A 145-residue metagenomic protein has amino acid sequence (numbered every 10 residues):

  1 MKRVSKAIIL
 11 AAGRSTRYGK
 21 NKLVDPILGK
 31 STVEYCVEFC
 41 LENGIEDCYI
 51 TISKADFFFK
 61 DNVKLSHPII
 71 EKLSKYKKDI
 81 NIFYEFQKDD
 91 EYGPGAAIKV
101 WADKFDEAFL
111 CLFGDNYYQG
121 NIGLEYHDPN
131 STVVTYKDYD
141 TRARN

Functional and structural regions predicted by a protein language model:
M1-K20: N-terminal nucleotide-binding beta1-loop-alpha1 segment
K2-K6, K30-L112: Conserved N-terminal catalytic core of the sugar/cofactor nucleotidyltransferase
A11, I52, F113, T135-Y136: Short beta-strand/turn micro-motifs composed of small residues that flank or help shape donor/cofactor-binding pockets
R14, D115-N116: Active-site metal-binding loops of divalent metal-dependent hydrolases
S15-G19, F58, R142: Short N-terminal binding/cap micro-motifs at the start of the first secondary-structure element
N21-P26, Q87: Short glycine-enriched, charge-decorated loop/helix-capping segments at active-site entrances that position
D25, L112, Y118-G120: Hydrophobic/aromatic residue at the end of a short beta strand that borders the catalytic acidic motif
Y118-N145: Conserved core of the sugar-phosphate nucleotidyltransferase
